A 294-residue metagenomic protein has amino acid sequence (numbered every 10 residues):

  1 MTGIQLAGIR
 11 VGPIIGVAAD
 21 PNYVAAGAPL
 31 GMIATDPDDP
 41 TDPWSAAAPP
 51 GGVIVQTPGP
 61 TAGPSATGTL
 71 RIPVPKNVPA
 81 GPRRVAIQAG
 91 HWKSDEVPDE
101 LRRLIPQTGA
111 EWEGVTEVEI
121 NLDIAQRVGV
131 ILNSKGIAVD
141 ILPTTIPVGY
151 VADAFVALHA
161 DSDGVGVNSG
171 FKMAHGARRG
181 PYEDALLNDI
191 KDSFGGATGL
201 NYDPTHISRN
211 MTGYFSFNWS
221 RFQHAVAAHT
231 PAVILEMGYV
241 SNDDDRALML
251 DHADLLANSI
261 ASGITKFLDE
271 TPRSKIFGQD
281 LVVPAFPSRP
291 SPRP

Functional and structural regions predicted by a protein language model:
M1-N77, G278-P294: N-terminal secretory targeting signals
A46-F155, A160-S162, S169-F171: Active-site histidine-acidic residue metal-binding/catalytic motifs, centered on HxH/HExxH-like signatures
H91-S94, E117, T145-G149, A160-V165 (+6 more regions): Solvent-exposed loop/turn segments at secondary-structure junctions within structured extracellular/periplasmic domains
E111, V115-D123, G180-A185, A247-N258: Soluble non-cytosolic domains of exported or imported proteins
Q126-I137, A160, K191-G199, D254 (+1 more regions): Sec-exported extracytoplasmic/periplasmic mature domains
K135-P147, T198-R209, T271-D280: Surface-exposed patches in mature extracellular/periplasmic domains of secreted proteins
A154, P181, A185-I234: Catalytic cores of processing enzymes, dominated by hydrolases/peptidases, characterized by acidic/His-rich
D161-V167, A174-H175, S208-P294: Active-site-adjacent mobile loop/cap segments within catalytic or ligand-binding domains
